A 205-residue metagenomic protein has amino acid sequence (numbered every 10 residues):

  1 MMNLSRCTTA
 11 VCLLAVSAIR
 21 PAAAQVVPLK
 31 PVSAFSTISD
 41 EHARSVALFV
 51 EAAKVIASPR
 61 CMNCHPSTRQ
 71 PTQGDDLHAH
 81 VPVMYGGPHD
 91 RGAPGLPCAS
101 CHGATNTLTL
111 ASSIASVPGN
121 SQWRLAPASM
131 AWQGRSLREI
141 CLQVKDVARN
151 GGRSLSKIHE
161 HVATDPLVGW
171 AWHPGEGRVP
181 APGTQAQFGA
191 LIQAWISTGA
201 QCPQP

Functional and structural regions predicted by a protein language model:
M2-A53, Q73, M84-H89, N106-P205: N-terminal export/targeting leaders of redox proteins
K54-P88: N-terminal, post-signal-peptide region of Sec/Tat-exported proteins
P59-T68, G95-T105, I192: The canonical Cys-X-X-Cys-His
P88-L96: Conserved, aromatic- and glycine-enriched, well-ordered alpha/beta core segments that occur as contiguous structural
